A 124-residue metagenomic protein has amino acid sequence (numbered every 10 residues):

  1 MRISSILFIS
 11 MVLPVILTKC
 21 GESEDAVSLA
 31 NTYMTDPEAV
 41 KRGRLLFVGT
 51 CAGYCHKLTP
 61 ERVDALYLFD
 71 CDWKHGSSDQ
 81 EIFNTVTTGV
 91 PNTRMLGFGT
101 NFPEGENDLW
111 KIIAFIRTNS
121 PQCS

Functional and structural regions predicted by a protein language model:
M1-L7: Bacterial N-terminal signal peptides that target proteins for export
F8-V15: Bacterial N-terminal signal peptides
L17-K19: C-terminal motif of bacterial Sec signal peptides marking the signal peptidase cleavage site
G21, A52, H56, Q122-S124: Sequence contexts marking disulfide-bonded cysteines in secreted/extracellular proteins
G21-L46, S124: Electrostatic cytochrome c docking/interface patches
Y33-V40, R44, K57-T87: Gly/Gly-Pro-rich "capping" loops immediately C-terminal to redox-active cysteine motifs in periplasmic/lumenal
G43, F47-L58, I112-I116: The canonical Cys-X-X-Cys-His
V63-D70, T87-S124: Axial heme c-ligation environment in periplasmic c-type cytochrome domains
